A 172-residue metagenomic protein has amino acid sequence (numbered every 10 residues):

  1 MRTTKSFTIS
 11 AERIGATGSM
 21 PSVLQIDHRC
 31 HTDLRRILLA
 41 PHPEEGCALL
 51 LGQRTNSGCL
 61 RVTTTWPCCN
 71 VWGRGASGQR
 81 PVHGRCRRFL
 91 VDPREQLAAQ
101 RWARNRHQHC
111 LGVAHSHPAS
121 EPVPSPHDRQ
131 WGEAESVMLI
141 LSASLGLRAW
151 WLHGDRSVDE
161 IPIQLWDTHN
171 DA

Functional and structural regions predicted by a protein language model:
R2-C110, P118-A172: Conserved beta-strand-loop surface patch within small alpha/beta domains used for substrate/adaptor or ligand engagement
